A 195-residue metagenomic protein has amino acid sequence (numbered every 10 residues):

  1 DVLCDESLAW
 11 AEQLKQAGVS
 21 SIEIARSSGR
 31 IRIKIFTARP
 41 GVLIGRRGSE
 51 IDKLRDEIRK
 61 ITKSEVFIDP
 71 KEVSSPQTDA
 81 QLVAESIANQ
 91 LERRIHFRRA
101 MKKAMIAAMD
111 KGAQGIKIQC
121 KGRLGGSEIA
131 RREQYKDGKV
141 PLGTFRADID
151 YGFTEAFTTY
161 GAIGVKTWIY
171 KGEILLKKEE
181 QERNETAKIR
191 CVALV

Functional and structural regions predicted by a protein language model:
D1-V195: RNA-contacting regions in translation and RNA-metabolism proteins, encompassing KH/S1 modules where present
